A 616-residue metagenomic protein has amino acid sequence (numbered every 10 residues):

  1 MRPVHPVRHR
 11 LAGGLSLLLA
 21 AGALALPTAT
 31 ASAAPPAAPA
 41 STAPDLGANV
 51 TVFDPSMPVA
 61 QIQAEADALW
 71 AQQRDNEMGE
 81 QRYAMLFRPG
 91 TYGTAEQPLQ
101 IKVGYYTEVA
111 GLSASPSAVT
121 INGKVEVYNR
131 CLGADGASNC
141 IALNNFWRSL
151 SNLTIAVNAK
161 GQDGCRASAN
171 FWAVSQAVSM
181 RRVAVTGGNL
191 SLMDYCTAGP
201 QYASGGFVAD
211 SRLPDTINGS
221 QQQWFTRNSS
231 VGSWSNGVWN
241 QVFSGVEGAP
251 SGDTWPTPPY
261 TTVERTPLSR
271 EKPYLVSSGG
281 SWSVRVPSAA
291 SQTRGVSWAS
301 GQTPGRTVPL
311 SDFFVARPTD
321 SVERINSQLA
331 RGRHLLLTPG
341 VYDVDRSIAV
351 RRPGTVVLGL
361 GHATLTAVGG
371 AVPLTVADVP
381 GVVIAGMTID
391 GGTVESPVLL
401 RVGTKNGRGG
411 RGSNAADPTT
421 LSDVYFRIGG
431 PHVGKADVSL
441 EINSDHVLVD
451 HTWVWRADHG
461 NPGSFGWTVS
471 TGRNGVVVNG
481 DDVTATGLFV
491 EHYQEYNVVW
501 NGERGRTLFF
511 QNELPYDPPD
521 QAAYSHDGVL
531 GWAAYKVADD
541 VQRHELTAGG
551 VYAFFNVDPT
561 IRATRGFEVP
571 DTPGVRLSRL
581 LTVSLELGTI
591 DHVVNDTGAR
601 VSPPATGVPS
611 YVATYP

Functional and structural regions predicted by a protein language model:
M1-L18: N-terminal export and membrane-targeting signals
P3-H5, G22, T30: Low-complexity, proline/glycine-enriched flexible segments
L17-L18, L26-A29, A33-P616: Extracellular/periplasmic carbohydrate-active domains that bind, remodel, or depolymerize complex polysaccharides
